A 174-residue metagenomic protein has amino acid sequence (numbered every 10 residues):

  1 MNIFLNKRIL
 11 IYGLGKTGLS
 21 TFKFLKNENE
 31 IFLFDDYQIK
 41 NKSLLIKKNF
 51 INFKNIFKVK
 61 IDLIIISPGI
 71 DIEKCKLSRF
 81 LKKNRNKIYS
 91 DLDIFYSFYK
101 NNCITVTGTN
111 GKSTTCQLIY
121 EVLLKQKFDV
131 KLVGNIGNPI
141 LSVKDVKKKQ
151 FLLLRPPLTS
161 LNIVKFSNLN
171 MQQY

Functional and structural regions predicted by a protein language model:
M1-I3: RNA-binding accessory domains that recognize and position tRNA/RNA substrates
K7-R8, K23-K26, F57-V59, P68 (+1 more regions): Phosphate-binding loop of NTP-binding sites
L14-G15: Glycine-rich Rossmann-fold phosphate-binding loop(s) that bind the pyrophosphate of adenine dinucleotide cofactors
G18-L19: N-terminal Rossmann-fold NAD(P) dinucleotide-binding loop
E28-S43: NAD(P)-binding Rossmann-fold cofactor-contacting core
K42-K48, V146: Short, conserved SAM-binding/catalytic segment of Class I S-adenosyl-L-methionine-dependent methyltransferases
K47-K60: Short acidic low-complexity segments
